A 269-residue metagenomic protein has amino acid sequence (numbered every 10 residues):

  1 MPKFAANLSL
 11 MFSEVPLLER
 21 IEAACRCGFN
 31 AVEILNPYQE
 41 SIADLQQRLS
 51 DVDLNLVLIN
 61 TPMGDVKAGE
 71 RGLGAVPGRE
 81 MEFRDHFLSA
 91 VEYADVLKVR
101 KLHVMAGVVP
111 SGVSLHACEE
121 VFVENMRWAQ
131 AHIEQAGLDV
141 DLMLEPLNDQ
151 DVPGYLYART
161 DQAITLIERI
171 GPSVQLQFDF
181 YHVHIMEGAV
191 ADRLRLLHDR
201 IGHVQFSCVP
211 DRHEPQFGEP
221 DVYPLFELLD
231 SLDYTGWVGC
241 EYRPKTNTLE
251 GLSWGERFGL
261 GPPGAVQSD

Functional and structural regions predicted by a protein language model:
M1-G28, Y38, S89-E92, K98-R100 (+2 more regions): Histidine-acidic metal/acid-base catalytic patches
M1-S9, L58-G74, A106-P110, L147: N-terminal small/glycine-rich loop or linker at the start of catalytic domains across soluble metabolic enzymes
N30-A31, N55, R100, D139-D141 (+1 more regions): Residue-level detector of anion-binding/catalytic polar loops
E33, V57-N60, H103, M143 (+2 more regions): Conserved beta-strand positions in the central sheet of alpha/beta enzyme cores
E33-V52, N60, A106-P110, S114 (+1 more regions): Glycine-rich, proline-tolerant flexible connector loops at the mouths of alpha/beta enzymes
Q39-E40, P62-V66, D211-R212: Short gly/pro/ser/thr-enriched loop/turn and capping motifs at secondary-structure boundaries
D44-V52, A129-H132, R193, P224-L229: Catalytic-core regions built around general acid/base machinery
D51, L73-Q175, V266: Active-site acidic/histidine proton-transfer and metal-coordination neighborhood in alpha/beta enzyme cores
